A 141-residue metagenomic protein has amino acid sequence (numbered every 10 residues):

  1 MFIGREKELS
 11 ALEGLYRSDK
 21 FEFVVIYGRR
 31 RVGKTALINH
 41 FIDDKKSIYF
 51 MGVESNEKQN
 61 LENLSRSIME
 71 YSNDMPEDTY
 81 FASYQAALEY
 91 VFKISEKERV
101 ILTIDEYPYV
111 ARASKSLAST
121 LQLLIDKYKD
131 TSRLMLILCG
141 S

Functional and structural regions predicted by a protein language model:
M1-S141: Phosphate-binding site recognition
